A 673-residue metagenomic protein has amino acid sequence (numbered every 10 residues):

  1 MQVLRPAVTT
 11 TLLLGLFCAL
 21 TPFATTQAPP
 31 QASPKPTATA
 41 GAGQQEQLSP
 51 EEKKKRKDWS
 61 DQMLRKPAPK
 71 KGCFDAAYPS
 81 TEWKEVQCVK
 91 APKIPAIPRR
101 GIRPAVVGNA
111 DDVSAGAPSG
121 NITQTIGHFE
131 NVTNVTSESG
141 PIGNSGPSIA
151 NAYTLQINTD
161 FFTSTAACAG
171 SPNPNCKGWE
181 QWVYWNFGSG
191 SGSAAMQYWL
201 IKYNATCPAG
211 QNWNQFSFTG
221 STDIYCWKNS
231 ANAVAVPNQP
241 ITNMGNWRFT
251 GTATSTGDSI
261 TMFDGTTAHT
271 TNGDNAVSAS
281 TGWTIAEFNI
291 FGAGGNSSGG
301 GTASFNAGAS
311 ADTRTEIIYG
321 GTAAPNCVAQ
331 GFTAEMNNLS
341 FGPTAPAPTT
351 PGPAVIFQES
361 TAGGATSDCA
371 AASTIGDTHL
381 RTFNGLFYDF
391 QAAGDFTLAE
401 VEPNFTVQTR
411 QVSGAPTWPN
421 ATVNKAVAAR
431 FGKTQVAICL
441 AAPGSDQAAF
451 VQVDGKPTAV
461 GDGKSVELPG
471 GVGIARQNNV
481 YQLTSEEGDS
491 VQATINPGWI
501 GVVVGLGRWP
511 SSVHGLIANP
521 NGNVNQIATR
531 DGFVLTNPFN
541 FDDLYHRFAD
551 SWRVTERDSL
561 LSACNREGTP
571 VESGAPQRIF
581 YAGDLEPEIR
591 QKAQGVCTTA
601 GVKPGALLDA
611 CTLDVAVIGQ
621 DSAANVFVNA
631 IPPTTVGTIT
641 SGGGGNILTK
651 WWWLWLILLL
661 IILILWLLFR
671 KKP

Functional and structural regions predicted by a protein language model:
M1-T11: Bacterial N-terminal signal peptides that target proteins for export
T10-T21: Bacterial N-terminal signal peptides
P22-T26: Sec/Tat signal peptide C-region and signal peptidase I cleavage site
A28-S33, T638-G645: Ser/Thr/Gly/Pro-rich low-complexity, disordered linker/stalk segments of secreted and cell-surface proteins
P29-S367: Exposed, interaction-prone regions of secreted/extracellular proteins
S367-G642, L659-W666: Von Willebrand factor type D
G644-I657: Juxtamembrane/start-of-transmembrane alpha-helix segments at the extracytoplasmic/lumenal side of membrane anchors
K671-P673: Cytoplasmic C-terminal tails of single-pass
